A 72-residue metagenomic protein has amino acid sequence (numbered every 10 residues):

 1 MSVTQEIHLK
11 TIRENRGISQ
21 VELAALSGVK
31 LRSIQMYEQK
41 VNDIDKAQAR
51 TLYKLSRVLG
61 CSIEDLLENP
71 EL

Functional and structural regions predicted by a protein language model:
M1-N15: A short, Lys/Arg-rich alpha-helix, primarily the initiator
L9, L23-A24, I34-Y37, L66: Conserved hydrophobic/aromatic packing and binding residues within compact polymer-binding modules
E14, A25, R57: Alpha-helical residues within the helix-turn-helix
S19, K30-S33, Q48, S62: Short coil turns linking two alpha-helices in DNA-binding domains
V29-D45: Recognition helix of helix-turn-helix/homeodomain-like DNA-binding domains that insert into the DNA major groove
A49-D65: DNA major-groove recognition helix of helix-turn-helix/homeodomain DNA-binding modules
D65-L72: Short amphipathic recognition helices of helix-turn-helix/homeodomain-type DNA-binding modules
